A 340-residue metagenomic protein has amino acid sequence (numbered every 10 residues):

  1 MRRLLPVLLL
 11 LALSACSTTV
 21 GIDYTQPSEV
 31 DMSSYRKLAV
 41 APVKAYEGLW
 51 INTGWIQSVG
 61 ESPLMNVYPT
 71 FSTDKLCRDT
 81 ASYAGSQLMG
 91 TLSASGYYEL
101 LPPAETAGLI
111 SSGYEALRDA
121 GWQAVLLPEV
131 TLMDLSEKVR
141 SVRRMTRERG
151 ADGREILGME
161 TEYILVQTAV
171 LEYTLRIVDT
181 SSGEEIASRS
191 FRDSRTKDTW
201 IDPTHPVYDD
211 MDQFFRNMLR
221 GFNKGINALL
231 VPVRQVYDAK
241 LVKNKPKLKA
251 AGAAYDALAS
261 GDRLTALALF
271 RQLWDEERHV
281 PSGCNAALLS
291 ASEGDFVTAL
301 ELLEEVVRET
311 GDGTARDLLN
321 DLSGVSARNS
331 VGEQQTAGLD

Functional and structural regions predicted by a protein language model:
L4-S14: Sec-dependent N-terminal signal peptides
P6, D74, R78, D212: Flexible, glycine- and charge-enriched loops at secondary-structure boundaries
L8, V30, L117-R118: Structural motif
C16-Y97, V233-D340: A structural "domain/chain start" motif
T80-K245: Long, contiguous interaction/recruitment modules in multidomain scaffold/adaptor proteins
